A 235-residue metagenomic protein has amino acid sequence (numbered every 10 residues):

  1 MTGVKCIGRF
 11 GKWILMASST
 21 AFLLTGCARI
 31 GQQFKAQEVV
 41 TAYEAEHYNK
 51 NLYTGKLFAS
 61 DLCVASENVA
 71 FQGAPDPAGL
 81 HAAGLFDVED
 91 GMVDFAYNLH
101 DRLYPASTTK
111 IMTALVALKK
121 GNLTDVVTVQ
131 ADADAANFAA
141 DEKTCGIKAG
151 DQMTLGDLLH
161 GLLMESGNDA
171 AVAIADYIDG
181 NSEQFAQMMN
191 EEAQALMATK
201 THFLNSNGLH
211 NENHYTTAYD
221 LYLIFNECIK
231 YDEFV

Functional and structural regions predicted by a protein language model:
M1-T2, A135: Short intrinsically disordered, low-complexity coil segments enriched in acidic
T2-K5, F22, L103: Helix-centric, low-specificity signal for extended rod-like, repetitive segments
G3-I14: Bacterial N-terminal signal peptides that target proteins for export
M16-F22: Bacterial N-terminal signal peptides
T25-G26: C-terminal motif of bacterial Sec signal peptides marking the signal peptidase cleavage site
G31-Y219, N226-I229: Active-site-adjacent loops and short helices of periplasmic peptidoglycan-processing enzymes
K230-V235: Conserved active-site loop region of the serine DD-peptidase/beta-lactamase
